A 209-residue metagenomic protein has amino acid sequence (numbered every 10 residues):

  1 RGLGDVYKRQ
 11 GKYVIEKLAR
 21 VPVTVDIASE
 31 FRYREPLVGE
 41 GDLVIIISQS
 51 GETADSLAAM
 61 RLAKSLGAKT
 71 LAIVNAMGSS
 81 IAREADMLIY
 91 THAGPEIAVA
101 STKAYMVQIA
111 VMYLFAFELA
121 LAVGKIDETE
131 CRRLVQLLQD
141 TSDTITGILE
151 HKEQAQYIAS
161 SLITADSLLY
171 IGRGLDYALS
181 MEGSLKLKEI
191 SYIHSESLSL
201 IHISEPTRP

Functional and structural regions predicted by a protein language model:
R1, D42-G51, D55, T70 (+1 more regions): A short, small-residue-rich loop immediately preceding and capping a beta-strand
R1, D5-K8, Q136-G172: Cofactor-pocket helix-loop regions in the catalytic cores of large enzyme subunits
R1, V74-Q136, D140: Short alpha-helices
G2-Y7, H202-R208: Short, small-residue-biased leader/transition segments that mark boundaries at the very start of proteins
D5-Q10, E52-A59, I81-A82, D176-E182: Short glycine/serine/threonine-rich phosphate/pyrophosphate-binding segments that cradle anionic phosphate groups
G11-L18, E40-G41, M60-K64, M87-L88 (+1 more regions): Short, solvent-exposed amphipathic alpha-helical segments in soluble enzyme and RNA/protein-processing domains
K12, E16-I47, T53, H194-L200 (+1 more regions): Glycine-rich oxoanion-binding loops at beta->alpha junctions
I163-L200, S204: Acidic catalytic cores of enzymes that act on phosphate-bearing nucleotides/polynucleotides
